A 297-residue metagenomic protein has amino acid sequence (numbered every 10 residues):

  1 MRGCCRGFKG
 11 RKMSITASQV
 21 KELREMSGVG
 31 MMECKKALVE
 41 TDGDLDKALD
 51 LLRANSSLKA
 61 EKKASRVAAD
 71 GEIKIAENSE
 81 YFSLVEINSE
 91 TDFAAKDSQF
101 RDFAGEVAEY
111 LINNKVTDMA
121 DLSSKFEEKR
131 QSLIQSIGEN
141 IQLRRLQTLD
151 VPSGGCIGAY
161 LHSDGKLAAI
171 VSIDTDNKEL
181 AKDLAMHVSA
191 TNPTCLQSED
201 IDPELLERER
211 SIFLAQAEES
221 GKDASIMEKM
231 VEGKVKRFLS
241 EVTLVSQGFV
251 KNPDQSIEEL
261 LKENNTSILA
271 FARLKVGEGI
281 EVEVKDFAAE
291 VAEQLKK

Functional and structural regions predicted by a protein language model:
M1-K12: Short, Lys/Arg-enriched N-terminal segments with co-localized hydrophobic residues within the first ~10-30 amino acids
S14-K297: N-terminal assembly/interaction segments in proteins that build large macromolecular machines
